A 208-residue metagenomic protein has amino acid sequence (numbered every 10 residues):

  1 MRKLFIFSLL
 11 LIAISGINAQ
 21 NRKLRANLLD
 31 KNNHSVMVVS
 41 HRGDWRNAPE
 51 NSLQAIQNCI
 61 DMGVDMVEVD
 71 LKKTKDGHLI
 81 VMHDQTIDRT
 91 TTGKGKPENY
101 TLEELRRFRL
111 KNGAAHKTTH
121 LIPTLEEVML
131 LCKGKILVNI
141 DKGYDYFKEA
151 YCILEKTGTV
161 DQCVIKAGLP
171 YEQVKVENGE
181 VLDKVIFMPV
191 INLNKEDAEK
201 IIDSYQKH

Functional and structural regions predicted by a protein language model:
M1-K23: Bacterial Sec-dependent N-terminal signal peptides
A19-H208: Phosphate-group recognition and catalysis centered on beta-loop-alpha active-site segments
